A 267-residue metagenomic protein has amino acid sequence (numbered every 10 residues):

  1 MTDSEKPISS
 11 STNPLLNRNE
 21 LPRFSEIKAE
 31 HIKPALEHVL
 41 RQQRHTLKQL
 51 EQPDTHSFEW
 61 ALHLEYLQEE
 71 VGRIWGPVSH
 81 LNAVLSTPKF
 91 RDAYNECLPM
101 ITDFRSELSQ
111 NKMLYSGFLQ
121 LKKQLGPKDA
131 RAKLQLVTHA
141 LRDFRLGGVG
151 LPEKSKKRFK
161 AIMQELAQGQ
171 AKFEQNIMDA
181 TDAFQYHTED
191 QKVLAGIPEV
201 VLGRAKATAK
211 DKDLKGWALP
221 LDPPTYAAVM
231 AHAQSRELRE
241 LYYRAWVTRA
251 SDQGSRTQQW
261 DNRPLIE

Functional and structural regions predicted by a protein language model:
T2-E267: Zn2+-dependent metallopeptidase catalytic domains
